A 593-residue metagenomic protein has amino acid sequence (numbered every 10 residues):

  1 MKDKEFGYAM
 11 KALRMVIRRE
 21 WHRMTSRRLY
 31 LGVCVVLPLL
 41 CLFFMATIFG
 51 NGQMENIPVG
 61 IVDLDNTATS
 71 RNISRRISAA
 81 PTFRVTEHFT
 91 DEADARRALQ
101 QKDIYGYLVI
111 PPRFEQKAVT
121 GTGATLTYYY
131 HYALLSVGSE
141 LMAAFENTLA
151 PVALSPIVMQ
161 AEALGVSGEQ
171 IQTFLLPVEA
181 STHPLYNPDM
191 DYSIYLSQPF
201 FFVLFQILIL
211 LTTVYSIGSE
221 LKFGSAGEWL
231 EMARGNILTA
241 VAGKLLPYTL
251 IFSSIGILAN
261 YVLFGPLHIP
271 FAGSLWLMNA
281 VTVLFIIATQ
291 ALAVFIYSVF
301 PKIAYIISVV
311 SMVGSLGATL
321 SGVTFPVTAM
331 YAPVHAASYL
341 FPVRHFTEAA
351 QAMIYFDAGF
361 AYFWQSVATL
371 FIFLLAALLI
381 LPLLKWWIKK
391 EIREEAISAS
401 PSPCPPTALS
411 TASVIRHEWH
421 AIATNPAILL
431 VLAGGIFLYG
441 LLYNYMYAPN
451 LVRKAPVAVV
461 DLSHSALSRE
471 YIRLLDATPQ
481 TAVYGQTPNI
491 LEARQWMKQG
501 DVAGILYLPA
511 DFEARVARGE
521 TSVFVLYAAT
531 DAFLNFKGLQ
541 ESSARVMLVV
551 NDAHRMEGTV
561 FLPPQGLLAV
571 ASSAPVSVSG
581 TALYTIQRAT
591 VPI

Functional and structural regions predicted by a protein language model:
K2-S193, I397-P592: Extracytoplasmic/periplasmic domains immediately adjacent to an N-terminal transmembrane anchor in multi-pass membrane
A12, Y30, C34, K244 (+10 more regions): Residue-level signature of transmembrane alpha-helical entry/exit and packing/kink sites in multi-pass membrane
R18, H22-S26, F202, L238-I251 (+5 more regions): Alpha-helical transmembrane segments of multi-pass membrane proteins
V33, L37, Q206, L210 (+5 more regions): Hydrophobic alpha-helical transmembrane segments of multipass membrane transporters and ion channels, focusing on
M45, N66, R97, L250 (+6 more regions): Membrane-spanning alpha-helical segments of multipass transporters and channels
S136-A153, Y186-F201, E220-E231, F252-N260 (+2 more regions): Hydrophobic alpha-helical transmembrane segments
S197-S216, I593: Long, hydrophobic alpha-helical segments
T212-I251, I593: Helix-loop-helix units of permease transmembrane domains in multi-pass membrane transporters, especially ABC
